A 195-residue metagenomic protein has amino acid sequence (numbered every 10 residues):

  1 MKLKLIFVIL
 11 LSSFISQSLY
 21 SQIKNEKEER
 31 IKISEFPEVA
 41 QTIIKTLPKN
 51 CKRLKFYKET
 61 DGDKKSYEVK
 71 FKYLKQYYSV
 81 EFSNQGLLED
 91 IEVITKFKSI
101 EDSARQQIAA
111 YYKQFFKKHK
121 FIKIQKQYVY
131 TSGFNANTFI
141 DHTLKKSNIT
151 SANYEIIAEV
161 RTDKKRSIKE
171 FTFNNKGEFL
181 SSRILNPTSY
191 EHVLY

Functional and structural regions predicted by a protein language model:
M1-N25, I44: Bacterial Sec-dependent N-terminal signal peptides
I23-Y67: Start-of-domain marker
E29, T42, I94, I157-A158 (+1 more regions): Aliphatic-rich, non-membrane protein domains
P48-S83, T138-T172: Exposed beta-strand-loop-beta-strand "reactive/processing" segments of non-cytosolic proteins
F56-K58, V93, K126, I184: Hydrophobic/anchoring residues in structured secondary elements
N84-Y128: Long, charged/polar, surface-exposed segments that mediate recognition or autoinhibition
L87-Q106, F171-Y195: A short, surface-exposed interaction/processing loop segment used at functional sites
Q114-T188: A charged, solvent-exposed segment within the mature domains of Sec-exported extracytoplasmic proteins
